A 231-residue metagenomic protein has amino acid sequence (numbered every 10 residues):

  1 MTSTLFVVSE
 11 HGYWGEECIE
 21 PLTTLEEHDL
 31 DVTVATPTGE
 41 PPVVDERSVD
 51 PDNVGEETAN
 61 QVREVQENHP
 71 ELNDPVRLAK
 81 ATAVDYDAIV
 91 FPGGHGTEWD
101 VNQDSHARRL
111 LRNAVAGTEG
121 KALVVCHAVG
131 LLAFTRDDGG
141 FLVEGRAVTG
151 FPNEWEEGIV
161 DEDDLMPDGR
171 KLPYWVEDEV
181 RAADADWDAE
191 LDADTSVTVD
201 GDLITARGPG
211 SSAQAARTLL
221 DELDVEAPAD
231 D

Functional and structural regions predicted by a protein language model:
M1-G120, G130-D231: Extended, subdomain-level signal for the structured scaffold at the beginning of enzyme domains
V124-A128: Short, thiol/selenol-centered motifs that function as redox-active sites or metal-ligating centers
